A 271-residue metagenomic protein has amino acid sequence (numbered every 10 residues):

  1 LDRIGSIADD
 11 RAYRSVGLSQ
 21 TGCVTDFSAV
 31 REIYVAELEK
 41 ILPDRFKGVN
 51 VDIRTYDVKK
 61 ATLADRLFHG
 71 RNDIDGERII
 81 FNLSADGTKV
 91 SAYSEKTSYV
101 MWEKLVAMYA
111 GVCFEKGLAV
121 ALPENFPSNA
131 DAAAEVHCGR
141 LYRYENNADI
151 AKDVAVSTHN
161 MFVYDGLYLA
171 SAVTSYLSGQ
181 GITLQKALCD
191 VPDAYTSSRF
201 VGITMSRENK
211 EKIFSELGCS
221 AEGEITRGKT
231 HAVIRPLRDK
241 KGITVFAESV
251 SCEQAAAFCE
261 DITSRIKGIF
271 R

Functional and structural regions predicted by a protein language model:
L1-I79, S94: Gly/Ser/Thr-enriched, mixed-charge loops and adjacent short helices that form phosphate/oxyanion-binding elements
A12-Q20, M101, I182-A187: Short, solvent-exposed coil/turn linker segments
D26-V30, Y56-L63, S84-A85, S98-L105 (+1 more regions): Short, contiguous, pocket-lining structural segments that sit at or immediately flank catalytic/ligand-binding sites
S84-T88, E95-S98, L105-M108, V112-R271: Phosphate-binding and adjacent anionic-ligand microenvironments
